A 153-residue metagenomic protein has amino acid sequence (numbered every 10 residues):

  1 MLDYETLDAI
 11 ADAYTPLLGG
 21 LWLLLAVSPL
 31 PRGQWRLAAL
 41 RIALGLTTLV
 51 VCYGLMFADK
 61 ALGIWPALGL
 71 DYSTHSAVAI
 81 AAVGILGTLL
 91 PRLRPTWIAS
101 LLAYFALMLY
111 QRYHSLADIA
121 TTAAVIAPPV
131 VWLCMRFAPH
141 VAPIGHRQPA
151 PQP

Functional and structural regions predicted by a protein language model:
M1-Y110, A127, V131: Hydrophobic alpha-helical bundle signature of multipass membrane enzymes
L24, A123, R136-F137: Juxtamembrane/membrane-water interface recognition
L89-P95, R136-I144: Membrane-interface junctions at the ends of membrane-embedded or membrane-associated helices
H114-A127: Loop-to-transmembrane alpha-helix initiation sites
V141-P153: Short, highly charged, low-complexity non-transmembrane loops/tails of multi-pass membrane proteins
